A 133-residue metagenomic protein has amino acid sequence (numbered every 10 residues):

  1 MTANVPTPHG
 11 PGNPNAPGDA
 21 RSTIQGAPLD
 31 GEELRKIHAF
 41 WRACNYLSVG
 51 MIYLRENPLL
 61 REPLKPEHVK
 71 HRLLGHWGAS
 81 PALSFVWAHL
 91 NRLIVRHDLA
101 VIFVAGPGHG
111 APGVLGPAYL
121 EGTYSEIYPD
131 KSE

Functional and structural regions predicted by a protein language model:
M1, E56-P58, G122-E126: Short regulatory "switch" loops immediately downstream of catalytic or recognition motifs within protein catalytic
M1-A39: Charged, compositionally biased N-terminal leader segments and the immediate start of the first structured element
N4, N13-N15, N45, N57 (+1 more regions): Detector for Asparagine
G18, I52-E56, P81: Short, functional N-terminal and low-complexity linear motifs
D19-A20, I24, Y53, S132-E133: Short, charge-rich amphipathic segments
I24-L60, P66: Amphipathic alpha-helical packing elements
E62-E133: Cofactor-binding active-site loop characterized by glycine-rich and histidine/acidic residues
